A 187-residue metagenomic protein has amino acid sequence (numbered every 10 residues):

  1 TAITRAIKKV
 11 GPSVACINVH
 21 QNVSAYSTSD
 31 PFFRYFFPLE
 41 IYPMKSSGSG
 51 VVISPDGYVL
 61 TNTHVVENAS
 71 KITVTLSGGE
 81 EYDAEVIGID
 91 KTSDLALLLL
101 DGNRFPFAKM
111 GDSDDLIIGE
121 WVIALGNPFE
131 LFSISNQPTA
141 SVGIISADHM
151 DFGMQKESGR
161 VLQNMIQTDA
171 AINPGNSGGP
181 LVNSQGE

Functional and structural regions predicted by a protein language model:
T1-E187: Serine-dependent protease modules
